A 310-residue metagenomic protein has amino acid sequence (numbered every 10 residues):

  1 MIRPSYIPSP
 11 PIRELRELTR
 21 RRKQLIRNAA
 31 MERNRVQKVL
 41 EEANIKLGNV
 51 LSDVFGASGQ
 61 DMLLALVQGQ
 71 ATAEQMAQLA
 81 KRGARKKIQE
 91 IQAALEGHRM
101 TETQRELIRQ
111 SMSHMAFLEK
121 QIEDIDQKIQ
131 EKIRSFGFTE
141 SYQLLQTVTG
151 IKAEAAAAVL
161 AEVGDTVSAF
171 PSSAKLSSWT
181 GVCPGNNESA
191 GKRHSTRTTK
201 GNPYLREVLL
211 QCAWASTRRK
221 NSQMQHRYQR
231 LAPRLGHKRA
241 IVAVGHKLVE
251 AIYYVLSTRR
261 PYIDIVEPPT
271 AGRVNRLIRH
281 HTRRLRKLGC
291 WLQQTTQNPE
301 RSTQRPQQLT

Functional and structural regions predicted by a protein language model:
M1-T310: A detector of single, family-specific signature residues that are central to catalytic or substrate-handling motifs
